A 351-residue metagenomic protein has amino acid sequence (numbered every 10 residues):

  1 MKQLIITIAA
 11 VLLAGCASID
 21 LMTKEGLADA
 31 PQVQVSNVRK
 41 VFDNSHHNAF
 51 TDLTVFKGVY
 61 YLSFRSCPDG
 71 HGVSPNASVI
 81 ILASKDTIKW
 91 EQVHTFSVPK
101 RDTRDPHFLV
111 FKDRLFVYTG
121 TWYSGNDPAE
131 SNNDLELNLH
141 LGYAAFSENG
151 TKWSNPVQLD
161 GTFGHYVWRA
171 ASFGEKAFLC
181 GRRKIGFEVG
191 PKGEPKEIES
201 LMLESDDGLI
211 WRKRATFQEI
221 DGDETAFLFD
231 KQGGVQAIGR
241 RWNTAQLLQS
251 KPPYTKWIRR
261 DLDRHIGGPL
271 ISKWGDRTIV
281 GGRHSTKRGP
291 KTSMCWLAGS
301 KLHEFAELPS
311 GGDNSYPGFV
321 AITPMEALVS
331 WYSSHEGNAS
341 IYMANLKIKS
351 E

Functional and structural regions predicted by a protein language model:
L4-L13: Sec-dependent N-terminal signal peptides
C16-A49, T54-D102, L109-G312, V320-E351: Beta-rich carbohydrate-recognition and catalytic domains
